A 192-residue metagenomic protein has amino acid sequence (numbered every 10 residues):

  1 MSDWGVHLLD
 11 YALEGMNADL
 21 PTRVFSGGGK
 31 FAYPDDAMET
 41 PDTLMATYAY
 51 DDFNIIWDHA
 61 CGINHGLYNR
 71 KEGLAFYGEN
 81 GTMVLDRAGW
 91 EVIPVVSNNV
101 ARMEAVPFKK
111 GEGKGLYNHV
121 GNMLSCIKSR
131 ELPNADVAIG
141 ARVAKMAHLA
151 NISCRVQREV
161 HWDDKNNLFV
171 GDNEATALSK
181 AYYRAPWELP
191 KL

Functional and structural regions predicted by a protein language model:
S2-V95, N99-L192: Contiguous beta-strand/loop segments that form the cofactor/metal-binding neighborhood of enzyme cores
